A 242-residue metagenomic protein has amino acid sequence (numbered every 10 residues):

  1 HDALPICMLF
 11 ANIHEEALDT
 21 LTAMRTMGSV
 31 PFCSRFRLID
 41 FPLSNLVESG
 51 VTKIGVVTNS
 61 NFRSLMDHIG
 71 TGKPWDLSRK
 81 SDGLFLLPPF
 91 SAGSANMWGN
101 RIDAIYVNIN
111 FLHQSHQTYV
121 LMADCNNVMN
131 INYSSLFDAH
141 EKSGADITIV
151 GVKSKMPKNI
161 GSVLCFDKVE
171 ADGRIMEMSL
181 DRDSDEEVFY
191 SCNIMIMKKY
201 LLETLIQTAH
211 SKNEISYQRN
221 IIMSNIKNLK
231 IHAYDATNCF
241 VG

Functional and structural regions predicted by a protein language model:
H1-L4: Short, small-residue-biased leader/transition segments that mark boundaries at the very start of proteins
E15-T20, S64: Short N-terminal binding/cap micro-motifs at the start of the first secondary-structure element
A23-L38: Short catalytic helix/loop segments, enriched in acidic residues and glycine and frequently bearing histidine
L38-P42, D103-N108, I221: Well-ordered alpha-helical segments embedded in enzymatic catalytic cores
S44-T52: Short, acidic, metal-binding catalytic loop of nucleotide-sugar glycosyltransferases
R63-L86: Acidic donor-binding segment of Leloir-type glycosyltransferases
D82-C165, I196, T204, T208: Conserved beta-loop-beta/alpha segment of the NTase-like Rossmann-fold superfamily that binds/positions NTPs
L121, E170-G242: Catalytic-core segments of class I nucleotidyltransferases/pyrophosphorylases that form NMP-activated intermediates
